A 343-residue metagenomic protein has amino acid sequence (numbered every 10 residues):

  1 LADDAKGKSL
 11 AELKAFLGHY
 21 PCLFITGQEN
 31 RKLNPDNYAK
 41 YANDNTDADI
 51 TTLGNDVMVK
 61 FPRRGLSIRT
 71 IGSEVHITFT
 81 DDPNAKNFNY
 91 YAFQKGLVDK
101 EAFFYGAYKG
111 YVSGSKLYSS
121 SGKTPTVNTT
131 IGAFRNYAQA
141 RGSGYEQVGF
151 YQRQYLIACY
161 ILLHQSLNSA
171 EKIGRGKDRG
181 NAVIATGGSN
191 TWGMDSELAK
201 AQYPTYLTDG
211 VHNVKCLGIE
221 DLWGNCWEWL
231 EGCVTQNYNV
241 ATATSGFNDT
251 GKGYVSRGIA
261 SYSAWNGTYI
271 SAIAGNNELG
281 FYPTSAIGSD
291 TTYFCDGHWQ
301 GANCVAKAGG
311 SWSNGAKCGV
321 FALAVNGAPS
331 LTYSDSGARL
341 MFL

Functional and structural regions predicted by a protein language model:
L1-K60, L66-I68, Y145: GGW-centered surface loops in extracellular recognition modules
L33-T51, N84-Y91, I131, L323-V325: Short alpha-helical segments and helix-capping/turn motifs at coil-helix boundaries
D44, V57-L97, G144, N266-N303: Carbohydrate-recognition beta-sandwich/jelly-roll modules in extracellular/periplasmic carbohydrate-active proteins
T52-N55, D82-L222, C226: Short aromatic-cysteine micro-motif
R69-I71, C233-T244, P329: Cytochrome P450 core scaffold surrounding the K-helix E-X-X-R motif and the conserved "meander" helix-loop region
G110-A133, V240-A264: A solvent-exposed, charged loop/short amphipathic helix patch at secondary-structure junctions
Q152-Q154, R175-M194, L198-A199, Y206 (+2 more regions): C-terminal, surface-exposed recognition/capping segments
I161-L167, V234, A243-S245: Short secondary-structure boundary/capping segments
